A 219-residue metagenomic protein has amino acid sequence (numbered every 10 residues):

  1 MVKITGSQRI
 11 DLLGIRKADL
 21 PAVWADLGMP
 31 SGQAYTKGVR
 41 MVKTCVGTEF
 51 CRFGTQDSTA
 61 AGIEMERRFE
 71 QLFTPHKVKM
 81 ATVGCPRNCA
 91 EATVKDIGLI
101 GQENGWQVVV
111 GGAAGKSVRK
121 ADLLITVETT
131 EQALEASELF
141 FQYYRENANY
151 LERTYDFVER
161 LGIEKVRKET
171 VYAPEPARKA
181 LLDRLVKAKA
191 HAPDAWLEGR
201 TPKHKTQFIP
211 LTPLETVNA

Functional and structural regions predicted by a protein language model:
M1, G28-G32, E70, T74 (+3 more regions): Generic secondary-structure signature for well-ordered alpha-helical cores
M1-G6, P75-V78, E146-R160, K179-K187: Flexible, glycine/charged-enriched surface loops at secondary-structure junctions
M1-Q107, T201-A219: Small-residue-enriched alpha-helical segments and adjacent helix-cap loops that form tight helix-helix packing
R16, G54-S58, G62, T129-A133 (+3 more regions): Generic structural signal for well-ordered, non-membrane alpha-helical segments in soluble metabolic enzymes
Q71-F73, V109-V118, K179-K187: Short, conserved aromatic-histidine micro-motifs
K79, G84, N88, T93-R153 (+3 more regions): Mobile "lid/hinge" segments at catalytic clefts and subdomain interfaces of large enzymes
G162-V166, Y172-A173: Glycine-centered helix-coil hinge/cap
V171-K205: Acidic, Ser/Thr-rich low-complexity intrinsically disordered segments
